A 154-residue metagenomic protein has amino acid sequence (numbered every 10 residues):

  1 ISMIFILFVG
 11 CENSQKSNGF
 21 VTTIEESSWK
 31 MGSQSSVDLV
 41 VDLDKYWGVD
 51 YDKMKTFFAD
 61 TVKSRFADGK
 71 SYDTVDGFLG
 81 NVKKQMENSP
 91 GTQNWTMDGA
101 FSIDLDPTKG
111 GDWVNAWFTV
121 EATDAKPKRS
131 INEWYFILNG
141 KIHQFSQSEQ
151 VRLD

Functional and structural regions predicted by a protein language model:
I6-G10: C-terminal motif of bacterial Sec signal peptides marking the signal peptidase cleavage site
C11-G48: Short, low-complexity N-terminal intrinsically disordered segments enriched in polar/charged residues
Q15-S17, K128-D154: Short beta-strand edge/turn micro-motifs at domain boundaries
E26, K30, K63-T74, N88: A short gly/proline-enriched turn/hairpin at secondary-structure junctions
V41-K45, T56-K70: Short, solvent-exposed secondary-structure junction/capping segments
L43-Y51, T61-V62, V82-P90, D124: Sec/Tat-exported extracytoplasmic proteins
W47, F58, V114, F118-A122 (+1 more regions): Short beta-strand segments enriched in hydrophobic/aromatic residues within well-folded beta-rich domains
L79-A125: Surface-exposed, charged secondary-structure patches
